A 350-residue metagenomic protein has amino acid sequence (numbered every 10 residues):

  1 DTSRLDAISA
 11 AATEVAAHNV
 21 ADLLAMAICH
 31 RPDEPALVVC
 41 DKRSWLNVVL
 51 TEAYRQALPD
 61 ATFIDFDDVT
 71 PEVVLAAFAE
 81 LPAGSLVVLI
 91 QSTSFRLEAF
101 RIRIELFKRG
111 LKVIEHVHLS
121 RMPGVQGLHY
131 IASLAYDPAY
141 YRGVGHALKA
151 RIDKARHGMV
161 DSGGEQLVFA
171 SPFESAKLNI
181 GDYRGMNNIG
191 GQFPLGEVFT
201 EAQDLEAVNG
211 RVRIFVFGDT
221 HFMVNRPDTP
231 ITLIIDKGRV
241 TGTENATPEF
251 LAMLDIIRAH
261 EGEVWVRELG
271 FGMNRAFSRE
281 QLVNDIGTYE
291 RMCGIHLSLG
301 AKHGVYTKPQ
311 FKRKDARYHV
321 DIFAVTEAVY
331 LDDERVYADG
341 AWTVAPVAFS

Functional and structural regions predicted by a protein language model:
D1-F222, R226-D228, A328-S350: Active-site bordering "gate/hinge" segments that shape substrate access to catalytic or cofactor-binding pockets
V39-D41, F215, D236, T243 (+1 more regions): Generic beta-strand/beta-sheet core signal
D153, S162, L205-A207, G262-V264 (+2 more regions): A generic structural signal for short, non-catalytic loop/turn and secondary-structure boundary residues
N209, P230, V266, G294 (+1 more regions): Broad gene-expression machinery/nucleic-acid interaction feature
R226, G242-K308: Dual-mode signal for accessory low-complexity, basic/Gly-rich regions
T229-E244, A328-V329: Active-site and channel-lining beta-strand-loop segments that bind or position nucleotide-derived/phosphorylated
L282-N284, T288-F349: Internal helix-turn-beta structural module
